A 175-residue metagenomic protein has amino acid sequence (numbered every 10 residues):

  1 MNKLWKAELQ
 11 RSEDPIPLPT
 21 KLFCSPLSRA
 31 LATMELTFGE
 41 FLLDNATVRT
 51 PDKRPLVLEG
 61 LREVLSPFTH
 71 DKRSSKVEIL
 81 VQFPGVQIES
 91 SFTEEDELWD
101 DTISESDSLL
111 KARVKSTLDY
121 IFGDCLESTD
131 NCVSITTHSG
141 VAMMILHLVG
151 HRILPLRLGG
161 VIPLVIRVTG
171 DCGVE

Functional and structural regions predicted by a protein language model:
M1-K53, E78-L80, K111-V114: Active-site-proximal alpha-helix that buttresses catalytic centers in soluble enzyme cores
T20, N131-T137: Generic beta-sheet signal
L22, P55-V57, V161: Conserved beta-strand scaffold positions in the cores of enzyme catalytic domains, especially in NTP/NDP-utilizing
P26, N45-T69, T93, E97: A short, structured active-site edge motif that brings together acidic residues
L43, L61-G85, G123, S128-N131 (+1 more regions): Acidic, low-complexity terminal tails and accessory targeting/binding regions of phosphate-metabolizing enzymes
Q87-E105: Short glycine/proline- and acidic residue-enriched helix-loop micro-motifs that form flexible lids or anion-recognition
L110-S128: A short, acidic, amphipathic alpha-helical segment used as a generic capping/interface helix at domain edges
